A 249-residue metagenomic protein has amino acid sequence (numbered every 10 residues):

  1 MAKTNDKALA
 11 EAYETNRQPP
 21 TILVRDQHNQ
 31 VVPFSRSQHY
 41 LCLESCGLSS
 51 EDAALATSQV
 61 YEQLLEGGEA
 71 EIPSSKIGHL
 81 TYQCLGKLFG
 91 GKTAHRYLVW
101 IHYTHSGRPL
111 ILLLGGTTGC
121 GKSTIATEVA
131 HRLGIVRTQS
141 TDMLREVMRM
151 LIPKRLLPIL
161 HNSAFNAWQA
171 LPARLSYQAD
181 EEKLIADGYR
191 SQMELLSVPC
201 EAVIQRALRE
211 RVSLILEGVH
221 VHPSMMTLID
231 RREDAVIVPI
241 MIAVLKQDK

Functional and structural regions predicted by a protein language model:
K3-A8, S49-I111: Extreme N-terminal, non-catalytic leader segments that precede Walker-type/kinase nucleotide-binding cores
R36-A54: Short, surface-exposed, low-complexity cationic segments
P109-L113, S213-I215: Residue-level preference for the first positions of well-ordered beta-strands
I111-L133: Glycine-rich phosphate-binding P-loop
I135-L151: Short beta-strand-centered segment that lines the nucleotide-binding/catalytic pocket of NTP-utilizing
R149-V212: Conserved nucleotide-sensing/catalytic segment adjacent to the nucleotide-binding pocket in NTP-handling enzymes
L208-K249: ATP-dependent NMP and nucleoside kinases share a basic, alpha-helical "lid"
